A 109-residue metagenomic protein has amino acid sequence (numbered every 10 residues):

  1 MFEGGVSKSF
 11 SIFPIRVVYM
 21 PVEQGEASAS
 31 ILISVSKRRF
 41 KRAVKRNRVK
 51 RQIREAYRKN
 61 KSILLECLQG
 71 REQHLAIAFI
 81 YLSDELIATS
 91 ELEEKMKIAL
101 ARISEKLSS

Functional and structural regions predicted by a protein language model:
M1-S109: Positively charged, solvent-exposed patches that mediate nucleic-acid binding
